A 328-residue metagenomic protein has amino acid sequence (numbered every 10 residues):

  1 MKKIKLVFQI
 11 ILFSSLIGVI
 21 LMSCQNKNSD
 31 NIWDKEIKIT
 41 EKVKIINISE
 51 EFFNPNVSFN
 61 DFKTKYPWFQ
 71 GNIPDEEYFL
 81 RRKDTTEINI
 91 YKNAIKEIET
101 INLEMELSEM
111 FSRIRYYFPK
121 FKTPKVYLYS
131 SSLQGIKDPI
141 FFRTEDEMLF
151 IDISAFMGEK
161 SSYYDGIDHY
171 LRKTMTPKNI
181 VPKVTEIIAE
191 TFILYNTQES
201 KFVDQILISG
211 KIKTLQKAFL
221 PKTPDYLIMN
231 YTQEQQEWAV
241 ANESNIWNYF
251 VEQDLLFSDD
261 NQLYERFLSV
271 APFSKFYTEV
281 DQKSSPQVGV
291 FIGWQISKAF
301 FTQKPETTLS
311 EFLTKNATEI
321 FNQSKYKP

Functional and structural regions predicted by a protein language model:
K2-I11: Bacterial N-terminal signal peptides that target proteins for export
S14-G18: Alpha-helical transmembrane segments
I20-S23: C-terminal motif of bacterial Sec signal peptides marking the signal peptidase cleavage site
Q25-K92: N-terminal mature-domain "stem" immediately C-terminal to a signal peptide or N-terminal signal-anchor/transmembrane
D84-Q236, K304, L313-A317: Acidic/His-rich structured neighborhood in mature extracellular/periplasmic domains
E109, R113, G210, T214 (+4 more regions): Extracytoplasmic/secreted proteins, especially bacterial periplasmic and envelope-associated proteins
I212-K275: Acidic/His/Gly-enriched intrinsically disordered linker/tail segments that often contain short helix/coil "MoRF-like"
S258-P328: C-terminal soluble interaction/assembly domains
